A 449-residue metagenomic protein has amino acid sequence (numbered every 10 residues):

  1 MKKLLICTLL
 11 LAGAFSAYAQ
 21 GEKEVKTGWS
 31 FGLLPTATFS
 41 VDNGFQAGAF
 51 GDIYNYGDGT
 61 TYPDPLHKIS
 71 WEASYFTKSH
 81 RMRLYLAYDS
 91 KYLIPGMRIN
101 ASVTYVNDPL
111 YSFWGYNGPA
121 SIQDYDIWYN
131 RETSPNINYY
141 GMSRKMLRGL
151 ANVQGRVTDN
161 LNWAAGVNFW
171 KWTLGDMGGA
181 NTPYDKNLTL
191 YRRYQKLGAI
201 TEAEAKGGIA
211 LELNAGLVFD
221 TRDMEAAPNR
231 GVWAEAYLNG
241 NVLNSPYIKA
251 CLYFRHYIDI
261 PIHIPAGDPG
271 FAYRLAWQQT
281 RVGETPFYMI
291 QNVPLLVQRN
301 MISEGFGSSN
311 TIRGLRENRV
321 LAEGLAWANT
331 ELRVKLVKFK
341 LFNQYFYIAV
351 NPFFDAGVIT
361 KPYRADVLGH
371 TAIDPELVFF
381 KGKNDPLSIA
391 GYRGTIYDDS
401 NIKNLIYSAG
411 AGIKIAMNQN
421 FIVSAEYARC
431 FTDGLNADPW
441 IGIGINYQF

Functional and structural regions predicted by a protein language model:
Q20-S30, G57-L66, Y92-I99, R156-W163 (+9 more regions): Short loop/turn motifs that connect adjacent beta-strands in outer-membrane beta-barrel proteins
G21-F31, F39-A205, N310, L435-Q448: Gram-negative/organellar outer-membrane beta-barrel architecture
W29-F31, N43-A47, P65-H67, H80-L84 (+9 more regions): Residues that define the transmembrane beta-barrel architecture of outer-membrane proteins
S30-F39, D64-T77, G231-V242, R313-N318 (+1 more regions): Transmembrane beta-strand segments that form the barrel wall of outer-membrane beta-barrel proteins
L33-P35, A49, I69-A73, I99-V103 (+8 more regions): Membrane-embedded beta-strand positions of outer-membrane beta-barrel proteins
F39-V41, I53-N55, A73-S79, V103-P109 (+10 more regions): Transmembrane beta-strands of outer-membrane beta-barrel pores
G216, R222-F342, T360-P362, G369 (+1 more regions): C-terminal outer-membrane beta-barrel translocator/porin domains of Gram-negative envelope proteins and their
L275-W277, K414-F449: Predominantly the C-terminal beta-signal and adjacent terminal strand-loop region of outer-membrane beta-barrel
